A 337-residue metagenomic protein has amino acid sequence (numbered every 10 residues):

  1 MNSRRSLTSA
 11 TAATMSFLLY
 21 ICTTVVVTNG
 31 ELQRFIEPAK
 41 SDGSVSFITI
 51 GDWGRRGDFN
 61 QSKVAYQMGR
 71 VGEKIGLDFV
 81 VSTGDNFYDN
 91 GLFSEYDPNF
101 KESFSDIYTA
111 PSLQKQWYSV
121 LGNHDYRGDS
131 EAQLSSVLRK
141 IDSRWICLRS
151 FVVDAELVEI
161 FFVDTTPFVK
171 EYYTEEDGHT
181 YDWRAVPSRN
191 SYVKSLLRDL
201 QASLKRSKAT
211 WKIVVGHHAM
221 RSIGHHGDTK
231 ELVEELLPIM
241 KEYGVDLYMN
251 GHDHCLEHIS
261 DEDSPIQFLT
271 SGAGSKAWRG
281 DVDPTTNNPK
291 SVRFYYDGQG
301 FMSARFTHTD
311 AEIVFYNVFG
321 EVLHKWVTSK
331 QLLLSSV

Functional and structural regions predicted by a protein language model:
M1-S6: N-terminal secretory signal peptides that target proteins for export/translocation
T8-T28: Cleavable N-terminal signal peptides of Sec/SRP-targeted secreted and luminal proteins
V26-N99, S191: N-terminal active-site segment of His-dependent metallophosphoesterases
E31-L32, A39, Y88-W211, G227-L247 (+1 more regions): Extended active-site neighborhood of metal-dependent phosphoesterases/phosphodiesterases
F47-T49, V80-S82, S119, V214 (+1 more regions): Residue-level marker for buried hydrophobic side chains located in beta-strands that build the well-ordered beta-sheet
T49, S82, D154-A155, D261 (+3 more regions): Generic beta-strand structural signal
N288, V292-V337: A short C-terminal boundary segment appended to hydrolase-like catalytic domains
